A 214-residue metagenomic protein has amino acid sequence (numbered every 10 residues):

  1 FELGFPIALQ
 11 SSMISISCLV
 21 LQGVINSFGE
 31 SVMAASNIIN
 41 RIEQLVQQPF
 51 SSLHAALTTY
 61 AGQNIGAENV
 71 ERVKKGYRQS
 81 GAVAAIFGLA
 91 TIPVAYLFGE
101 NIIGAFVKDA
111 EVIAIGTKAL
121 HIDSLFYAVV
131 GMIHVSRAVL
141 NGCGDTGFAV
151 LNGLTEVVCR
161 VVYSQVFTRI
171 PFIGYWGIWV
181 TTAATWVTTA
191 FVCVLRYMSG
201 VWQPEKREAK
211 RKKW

Functional and structural regions predicted by a protein language model:
F1-F5, A61-F126, R169-W214: Short alpha-helical transmembrane segments in multi-pass integral membrane proteins
F1-V20, V24, L45-P49, L53 (+3 more regions): Hydrophobic faces of transmembrane alpha-helices in multi-pass small-molecule transporters and flippases across diverse
S12-L45, Q63-N64, N101-A110, V166 (+1 more regions): Helix-terminus/linker motif at the lipid-water interface of multi-pass membrane proteins
Q22, A35-G99, V130-N152: Small-residue-rich hydrophobic transmembrane alpha-helices
S31-V32, T146-G147, G174-Y175: Membrane-helix interface segments
S51-A55, D123-G142, F148-Y163, G177-V194: Short runs within selected transmembrane alpha-helices of multi-pass transporters and secretion channels
